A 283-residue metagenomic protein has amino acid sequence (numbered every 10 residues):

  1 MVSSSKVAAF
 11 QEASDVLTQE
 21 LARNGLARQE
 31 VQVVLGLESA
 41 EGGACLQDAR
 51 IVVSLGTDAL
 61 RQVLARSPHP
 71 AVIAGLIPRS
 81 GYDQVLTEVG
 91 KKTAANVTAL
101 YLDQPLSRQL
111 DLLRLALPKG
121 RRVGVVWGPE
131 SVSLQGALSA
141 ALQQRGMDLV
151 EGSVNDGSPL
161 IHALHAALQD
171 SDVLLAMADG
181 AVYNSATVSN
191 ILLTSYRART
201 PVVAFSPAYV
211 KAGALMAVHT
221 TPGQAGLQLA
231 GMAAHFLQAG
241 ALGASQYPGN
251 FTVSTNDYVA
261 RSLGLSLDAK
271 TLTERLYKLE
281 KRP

Functional and structural regions predicted by a protein language model:
M1-P283: Short hydrophobic alpha-helices and adjacent helix-cap/hinge residues
